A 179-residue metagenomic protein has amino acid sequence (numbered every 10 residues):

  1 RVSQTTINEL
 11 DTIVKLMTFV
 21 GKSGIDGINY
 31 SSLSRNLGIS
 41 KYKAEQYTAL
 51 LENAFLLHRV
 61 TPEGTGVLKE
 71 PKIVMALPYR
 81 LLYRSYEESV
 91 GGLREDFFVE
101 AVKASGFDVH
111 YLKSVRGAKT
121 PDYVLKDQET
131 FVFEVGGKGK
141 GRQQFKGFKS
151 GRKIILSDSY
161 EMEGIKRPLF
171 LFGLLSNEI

Functional and structural regions predicted by a protein language model:
R1-K119: Accessory nucleic acid-recognition modules appended to NTPase machines
E9, L16, K22, D26-N29 (+5 more regions): Structured catalytic/translocation cores of nucleotide/phosphate-coupled proteins
A54, Y123, K153-I155: Generic structural hydrophobic/aromatic packing signal, biased to beta-strands
R59, M75, Y111, E134 (+2 more regions): Structural signal for conserved beta-strand scaffold positions within catalytic alpha/beta enzyme cores
F98, V102, D122-G139: Conserved catalytic cores of phosphodiester-cleaving nucleases, focusing on short active-site segments
V102-K103, R116-A118, L125-D127, G147-K149: A structural signal for short secondary-structure junctions
V109, E129-V132, S150-I155: Hydrophobic beta-strand segments of well-ordered beta-sheets in folded domains
A118, G136-I179: Catalytic cores of nucleic-acid endonucleases
